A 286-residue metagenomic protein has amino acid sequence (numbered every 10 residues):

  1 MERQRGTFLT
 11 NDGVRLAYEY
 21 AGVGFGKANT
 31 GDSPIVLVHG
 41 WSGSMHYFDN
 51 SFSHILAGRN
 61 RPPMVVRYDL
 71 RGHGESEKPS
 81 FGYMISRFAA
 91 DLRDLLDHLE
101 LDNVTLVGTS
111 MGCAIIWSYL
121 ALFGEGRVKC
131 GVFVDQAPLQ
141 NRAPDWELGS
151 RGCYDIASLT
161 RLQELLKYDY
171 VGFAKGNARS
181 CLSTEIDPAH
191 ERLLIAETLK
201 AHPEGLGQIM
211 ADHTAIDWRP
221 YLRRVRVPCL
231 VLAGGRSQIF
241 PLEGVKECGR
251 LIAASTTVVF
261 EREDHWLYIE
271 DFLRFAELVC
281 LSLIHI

Functional and structural regions predicted by a protein language model:
V14-F81, I85: Conserved HGGG/HGGXW glycine-rich cap/lid loop of the alpha/beta-hydrolase fold
R87-V104: Conserved acidic catalytic loop of the alpha/beta-hydrolase fold
G108, G112, I116: Gly/Ala-rich beta-loop-alpha elbow adjacent to hydrolase catalytic centers
W117-L165: Flexible "cap/lid" loop of the alpha/beta hydrolase fold
A143-P144, L148-S150, E164-R223: Conserved alpha/beta-hydrolase catalytic His-Asp/Glu region
E204-R250, V259: Conserved serine/cysteine hydrolase catalytic core
F260-A276: Catalytic histidine-centered segment of alpha/beta-hydrolase-like enzymes
I284-I286: Conserved small/polar residues in nucleotide/adenosyl-binding loops
